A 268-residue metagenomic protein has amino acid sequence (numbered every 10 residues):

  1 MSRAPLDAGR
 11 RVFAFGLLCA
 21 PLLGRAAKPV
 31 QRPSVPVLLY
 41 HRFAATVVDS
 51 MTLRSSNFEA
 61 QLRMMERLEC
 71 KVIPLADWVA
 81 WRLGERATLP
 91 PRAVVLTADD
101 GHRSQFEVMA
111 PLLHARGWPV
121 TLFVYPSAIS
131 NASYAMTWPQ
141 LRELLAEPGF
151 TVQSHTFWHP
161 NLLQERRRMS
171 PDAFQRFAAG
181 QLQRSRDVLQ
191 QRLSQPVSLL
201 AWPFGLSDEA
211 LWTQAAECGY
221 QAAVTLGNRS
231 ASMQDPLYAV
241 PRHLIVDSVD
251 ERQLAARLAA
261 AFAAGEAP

Functional and structural regions predicted by a protein language model:
M1-P21: N-terminal secretory signal peptides and thylakoid transit peptides that target proteins across membranes
L22-V94, V249, A256-P268: N-terminal pre-catalytic segment of deacetylase/amide-hydrolase enzymes
P33, L38-A44, P90-V94, H102 (+2 more regions): Metal-dependent polysaccharide deacetylase catalytic core of the NodB/CE4 family, i.e., the active-site-bearing domain
F123, A223-T225: Short beta-strand and adjacent tight-turn residues that come in two discontinuous sequence segments and form the edges
L206-A222: Short, electropositive alpha-helical surface patch
R229, D235-A255: A cross-kingdom marker for long, charged
